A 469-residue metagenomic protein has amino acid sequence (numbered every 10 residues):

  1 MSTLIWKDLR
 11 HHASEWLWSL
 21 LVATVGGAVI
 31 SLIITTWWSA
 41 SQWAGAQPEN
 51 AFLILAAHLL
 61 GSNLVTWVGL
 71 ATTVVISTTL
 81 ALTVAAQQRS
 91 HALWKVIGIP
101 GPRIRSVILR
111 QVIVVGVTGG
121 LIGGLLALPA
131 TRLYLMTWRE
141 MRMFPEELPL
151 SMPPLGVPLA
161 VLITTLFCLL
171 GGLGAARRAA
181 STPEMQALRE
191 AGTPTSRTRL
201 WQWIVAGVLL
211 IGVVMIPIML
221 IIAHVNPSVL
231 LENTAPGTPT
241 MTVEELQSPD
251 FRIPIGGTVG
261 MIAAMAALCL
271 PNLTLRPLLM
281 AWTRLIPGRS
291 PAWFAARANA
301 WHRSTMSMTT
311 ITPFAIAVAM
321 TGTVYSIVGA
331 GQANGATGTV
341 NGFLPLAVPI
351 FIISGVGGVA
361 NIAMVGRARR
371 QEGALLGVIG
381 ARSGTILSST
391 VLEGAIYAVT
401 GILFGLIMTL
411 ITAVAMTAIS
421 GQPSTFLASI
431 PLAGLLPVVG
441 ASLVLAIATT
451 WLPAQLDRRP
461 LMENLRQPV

Functional and structural regions predicted by a protein language model:
S2, W6-T36, A56, T72 (+3 more regions): Alpha-helical transmembrane segments, especially those used as permease/efflux helices and single-pass anchors
T3, T182-S196, R458-V469: Short cytosolic juxtamembrane segments of multi-pass membrane proteins
L4, H12-L17, V74-V115, V356-A395: Interfacial "coupling" helices/loops that link adjacent transmembrane helices in transporter permeases
W16-L20, T72, I108-L128, T165 (+4 more regions): Selective transmembrane-helix segments that form parts of the transport pathway or gating/packing helices in multipass
A28-S39, L80, V114-R142, V157-S181 (+5 more regions): Small-residue-rich transmembrane alpha-helices
A46-A191, T195-R197: Membrane-anchoring hydrophobic segments
A51-W67, M141-G171, T193-L209, L246-I255 (+3 more regions): Conserved transmembrane alpha-helices of multi-pass membrane proteins, especially helix-helix packing segments enriched
I316-V318, V324, G331-G342, V348-E372 (+1 more regions): Helical hairpin unit composed of two closely spaced alpha helices linked by a short loop
